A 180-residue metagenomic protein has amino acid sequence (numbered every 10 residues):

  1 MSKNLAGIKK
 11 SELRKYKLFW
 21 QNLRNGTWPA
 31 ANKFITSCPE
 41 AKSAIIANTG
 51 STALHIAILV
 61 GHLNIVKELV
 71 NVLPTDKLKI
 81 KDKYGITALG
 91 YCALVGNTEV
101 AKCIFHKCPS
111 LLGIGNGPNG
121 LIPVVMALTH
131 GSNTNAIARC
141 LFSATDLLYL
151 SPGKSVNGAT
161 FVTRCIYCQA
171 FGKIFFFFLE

Functional and structural regions predicted by a protein language model:
N4-I56, V60-H62: N-terminal segments that cap or nucleate solenoid repeat domains
K15, G50, G85, N119-G120 (+1 more regions): Start-of-repeat signature of ankyrin repeats
A30, N64-I65, E99-V100, N133-I137 (+1 more regions): Conserved ankyrin/ankyrin-like repeat signature
I35-A41, E68-K77, C103-L111, C140-Y149 (+1 more regions): Ankyrin repeat domain, specifically the short helix-to-loop turn at the C-terminus of the second helix of each repeat
I45-A47, I80-K81, I114-N116, S151-K154: Ankyrin-repeat boundary/linker signal
